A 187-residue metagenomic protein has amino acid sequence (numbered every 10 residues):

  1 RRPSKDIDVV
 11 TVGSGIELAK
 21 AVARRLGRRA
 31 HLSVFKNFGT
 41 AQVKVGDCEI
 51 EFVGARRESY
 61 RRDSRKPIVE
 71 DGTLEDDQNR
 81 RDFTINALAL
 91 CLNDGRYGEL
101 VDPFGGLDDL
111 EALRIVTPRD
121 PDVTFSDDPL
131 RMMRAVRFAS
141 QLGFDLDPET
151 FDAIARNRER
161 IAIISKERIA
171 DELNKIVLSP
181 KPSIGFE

Functional and structural regions predicted by a protein language model:
R1-E187: Catalytic cores of the polymerase beta-like nucleotidyltransferase superfamily and closely associated nucleotide
